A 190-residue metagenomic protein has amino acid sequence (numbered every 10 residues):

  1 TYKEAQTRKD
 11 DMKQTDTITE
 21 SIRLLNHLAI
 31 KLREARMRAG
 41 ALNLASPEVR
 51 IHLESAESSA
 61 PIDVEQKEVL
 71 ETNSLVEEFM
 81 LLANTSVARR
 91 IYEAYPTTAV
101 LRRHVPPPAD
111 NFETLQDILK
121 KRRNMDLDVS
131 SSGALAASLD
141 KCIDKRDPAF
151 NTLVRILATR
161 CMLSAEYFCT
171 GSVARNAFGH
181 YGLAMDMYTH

Functional and structural regions predicted by a protein language model:
T1-H190: Conserved, carboxylate-rich catalytic/transport cores that coordinate ions
